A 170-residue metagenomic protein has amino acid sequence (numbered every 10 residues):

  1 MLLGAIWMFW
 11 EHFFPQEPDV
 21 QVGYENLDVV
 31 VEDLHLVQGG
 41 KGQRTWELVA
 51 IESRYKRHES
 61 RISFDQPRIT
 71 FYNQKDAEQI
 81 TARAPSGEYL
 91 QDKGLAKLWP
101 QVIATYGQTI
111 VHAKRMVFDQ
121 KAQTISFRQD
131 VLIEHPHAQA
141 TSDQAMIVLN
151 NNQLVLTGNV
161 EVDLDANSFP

Functional and structural regions predicted by a protein language model:
M1-P170: Mature-chain termini and adjacent capping regions
